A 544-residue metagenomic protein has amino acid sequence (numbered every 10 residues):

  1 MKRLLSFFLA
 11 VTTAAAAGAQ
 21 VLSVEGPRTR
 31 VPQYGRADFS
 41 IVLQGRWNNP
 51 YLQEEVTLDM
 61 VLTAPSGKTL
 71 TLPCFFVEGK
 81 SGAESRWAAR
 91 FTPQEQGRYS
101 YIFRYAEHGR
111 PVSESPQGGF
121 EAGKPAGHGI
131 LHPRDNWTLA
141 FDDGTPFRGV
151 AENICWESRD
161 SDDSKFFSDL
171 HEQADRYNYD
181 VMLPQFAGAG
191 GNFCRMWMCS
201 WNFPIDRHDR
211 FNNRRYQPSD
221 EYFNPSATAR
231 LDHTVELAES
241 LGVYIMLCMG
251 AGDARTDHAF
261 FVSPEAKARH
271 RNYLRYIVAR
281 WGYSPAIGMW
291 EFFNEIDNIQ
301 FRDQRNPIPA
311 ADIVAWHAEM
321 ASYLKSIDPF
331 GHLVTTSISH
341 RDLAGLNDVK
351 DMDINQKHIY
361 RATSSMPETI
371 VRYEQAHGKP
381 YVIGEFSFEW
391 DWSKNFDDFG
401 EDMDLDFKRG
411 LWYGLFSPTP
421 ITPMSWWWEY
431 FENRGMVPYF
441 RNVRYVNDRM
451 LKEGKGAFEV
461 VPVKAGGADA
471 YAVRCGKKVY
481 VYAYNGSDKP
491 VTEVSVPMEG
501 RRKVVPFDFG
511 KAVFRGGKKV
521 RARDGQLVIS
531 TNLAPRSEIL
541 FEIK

Functional and structural regions predicted by a protein language model:
M1-A10: Sec-dependent signal peptide recognition, specifically the positively charged N-region followed immediately by
L9-G18: Hydrophobic h-region of N-terminal signal peptides that target proteins for export in Gram-negative bacteria
V24, N48, E389-W392, M403-G517 (+1 more regions): Aromatic- and carboxylate-lined catalytic core of secreted/periplasmic carbohydrate-active enzymes
P32-R36, R523-D524, A534-R536: Solvent-exposed, conformationally flexible loop/turn segments
Q33-D38, G45-D59, T71-A122: Ligand-binding face of N-terminal immunoglobulin V-set domains in extracellular IgSF glycoproteins
E55-T57, E107-G109, P125-I354, H358-S365: Active-site mouth of glycoside hydrolases
S66-K80, P506-Q526: Solvent-exposed beta-strand/loop surfaces of large extracellular or lumenal domains
R280, P329-L333, V349-F431, P438: Catalytic-core region of carbohydrate-active enzymes that cleave or remodel glycosidic bonds
